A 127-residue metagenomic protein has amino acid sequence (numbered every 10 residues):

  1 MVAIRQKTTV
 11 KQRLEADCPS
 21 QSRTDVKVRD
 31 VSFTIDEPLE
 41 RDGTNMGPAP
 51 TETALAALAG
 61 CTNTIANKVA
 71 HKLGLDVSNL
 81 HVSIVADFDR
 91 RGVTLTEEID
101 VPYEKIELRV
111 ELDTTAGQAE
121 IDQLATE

Functional and structural regions predicted by a protein language model:
M1-A56, K68-E127: Extended beta-strand/beta-hairpin segments
